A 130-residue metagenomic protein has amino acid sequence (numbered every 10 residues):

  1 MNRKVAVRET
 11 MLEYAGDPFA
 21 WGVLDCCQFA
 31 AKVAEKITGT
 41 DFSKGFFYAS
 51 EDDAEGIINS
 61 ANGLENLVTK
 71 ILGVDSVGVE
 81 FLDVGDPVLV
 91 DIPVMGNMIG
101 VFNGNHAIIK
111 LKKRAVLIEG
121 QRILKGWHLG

Functional and structural regions predicted by a protein language model:
M1-N59: N-terminal capping segments
V23-C26, A31-V33, V94, G100-F102 (+1 more regions): Generic alpha-helix signal with a bias toward terminal, lower-confidence helices and secondary-structure junctions
K36-T38, N59, N105-A107, L124-G126: General N-terminal targeting signals
D52-L117: ...with weaker cross-activation on analogous glycine-rich loops/strands in unrelated enzymes
V116-G130: Glycine- and charge-enriched low-complexity intrinsically disordered segments
